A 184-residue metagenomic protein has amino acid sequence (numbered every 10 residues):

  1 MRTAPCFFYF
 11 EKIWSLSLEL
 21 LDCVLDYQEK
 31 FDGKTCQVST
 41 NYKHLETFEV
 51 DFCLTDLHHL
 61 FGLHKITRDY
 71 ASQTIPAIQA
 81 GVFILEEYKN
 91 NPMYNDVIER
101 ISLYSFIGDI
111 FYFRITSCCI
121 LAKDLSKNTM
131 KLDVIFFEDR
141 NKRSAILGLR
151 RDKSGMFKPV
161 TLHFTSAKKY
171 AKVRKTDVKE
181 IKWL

Functional and structural regions predicted by a protein language model:
M1-F137: An acidic, glycine-rich, mixed-charge low-complexity segment common to nucleic-acid enzymes
S102-L184: Conserved binding-pocket/active-site segment within a compact domain
